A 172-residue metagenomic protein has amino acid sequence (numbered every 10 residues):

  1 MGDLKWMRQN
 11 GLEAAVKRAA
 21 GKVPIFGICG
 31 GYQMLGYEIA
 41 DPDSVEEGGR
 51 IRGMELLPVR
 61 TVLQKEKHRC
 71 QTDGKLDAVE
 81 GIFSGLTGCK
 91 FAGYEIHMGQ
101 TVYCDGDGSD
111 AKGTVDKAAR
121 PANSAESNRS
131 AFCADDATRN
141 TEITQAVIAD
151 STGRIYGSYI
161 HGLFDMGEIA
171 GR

Functional and structural regions predicted by a protein language model:
M1, Y32-Q33, I39-A40, T61-V62 (+6 more regions): Short, glycine-/Ser/Thr-/acidic-enriched flexible segments
G2-I82, T87-A92: Cysteine-nucleophile active-site neighborhood
L4-M7, D107-G108, I169-G171: Composition- and surface-driven signal marking solvent-exposed, interaction-prone regions in large proteins
I28, I96, I160: Single, functionally critical "micro-switch" positions that shape active/binding sites and transmembrane helices
V79-G153: Catalytic beta-strand/loop cores that center a nucleophilic Ser/Cys/Thr and support acyl-enzyme chemistry
R120, Q145-R172: Acyltransferase
